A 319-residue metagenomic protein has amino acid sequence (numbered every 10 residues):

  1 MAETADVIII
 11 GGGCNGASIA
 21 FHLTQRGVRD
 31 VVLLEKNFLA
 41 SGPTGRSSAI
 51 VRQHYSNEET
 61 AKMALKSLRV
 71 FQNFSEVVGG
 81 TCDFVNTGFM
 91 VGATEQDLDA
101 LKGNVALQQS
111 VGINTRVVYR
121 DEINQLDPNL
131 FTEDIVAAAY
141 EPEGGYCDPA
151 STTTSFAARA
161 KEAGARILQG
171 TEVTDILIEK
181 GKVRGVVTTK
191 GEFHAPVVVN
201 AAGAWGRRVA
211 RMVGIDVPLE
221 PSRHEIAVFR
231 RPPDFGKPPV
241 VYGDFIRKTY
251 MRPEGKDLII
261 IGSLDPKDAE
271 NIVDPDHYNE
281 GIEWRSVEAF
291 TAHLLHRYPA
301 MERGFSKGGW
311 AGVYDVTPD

Functional and structural regions predicted by a protein language model:
A2-N15, V32: Beta1/beta-strand and adjacent pyrophosphate-binding region of the FAD-binding site in flavoprotein oxidoreductases
N15, L39, W205: Conserved Rossmann-like nucleotide-cofactor binding loop
T24-T44: Glycine-rich FAD pyrophosphate-binding loop
S48-L126, K248-Y250: Dinucleotide-binding Rossmann-like beta1-alpha1 core, especially the glycine-rich loop that anchors the ADP
E58, K62-L65, V91-A100, Y140-A158 (+2 more regions): Short beta-strand to alpha-helix junction loop
A139-P196: Helical element adjacent to the flavin cofactor pocket in flavoenzyme catalytic cores
G191-V240: Central helical "cap/lid" subdomain
D216, R231-D319: Active-site lid/adjacent beta-loop-alpha segment flanking the redox-cofactor pocket in flavoenzymes
